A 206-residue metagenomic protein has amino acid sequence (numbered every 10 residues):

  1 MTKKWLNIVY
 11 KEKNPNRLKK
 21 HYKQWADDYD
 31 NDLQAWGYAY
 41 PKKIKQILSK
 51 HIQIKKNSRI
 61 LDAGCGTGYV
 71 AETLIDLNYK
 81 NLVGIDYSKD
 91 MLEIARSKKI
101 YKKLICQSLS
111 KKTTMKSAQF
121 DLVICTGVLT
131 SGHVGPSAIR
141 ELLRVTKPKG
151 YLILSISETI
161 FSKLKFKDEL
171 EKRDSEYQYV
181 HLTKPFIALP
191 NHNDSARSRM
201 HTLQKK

Functional and structural regions predicted by a protein language model:
M1-D27: N-terminal, positively charged/glycine-rich alpha-helical extensions of SAM-dependent methyltransferases
D30-Q46: Conserved SAM-binding loop and adjacent beta-strand
L61-K112: Class I SAM-dependent methyltransferase SAM/SAH-binding core
T113-V123: A short acidic, Gly/Pro-enriched loop at the edge of an enzyme's catalytic core that lines a small-molecule cofactor
S137-P148: A short glycine-rich, Lys/Arg-flanked "PGG" loop and its adjoining helix->strand segment in the class I
K149-S157: Conserved beta-strand signature within the Rossmann-like core of class I S-adenosyl-L-methionine
K165-P185: Conserved Class I S-adenosyl-L-methionine
Q178-K206: Class I S-adenosyl-L-methionine
